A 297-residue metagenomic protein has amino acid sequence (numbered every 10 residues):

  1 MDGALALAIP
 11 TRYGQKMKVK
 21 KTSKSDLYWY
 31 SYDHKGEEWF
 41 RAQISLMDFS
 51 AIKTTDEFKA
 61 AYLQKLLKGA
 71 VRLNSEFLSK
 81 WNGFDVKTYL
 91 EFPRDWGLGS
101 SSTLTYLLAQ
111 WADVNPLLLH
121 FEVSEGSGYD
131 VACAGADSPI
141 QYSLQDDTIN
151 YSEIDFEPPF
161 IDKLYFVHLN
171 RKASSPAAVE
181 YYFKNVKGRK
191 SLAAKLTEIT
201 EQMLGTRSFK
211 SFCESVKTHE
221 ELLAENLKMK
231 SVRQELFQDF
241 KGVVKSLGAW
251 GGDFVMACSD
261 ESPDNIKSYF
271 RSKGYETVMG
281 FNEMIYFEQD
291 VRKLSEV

Functional and structural regions predicted by a protein language model:
M1-G3: Short, Gly/Pro- and small/polar-rich lid/capping loops
A8-T11, K16-Y89, V114-E125, Y129-A249 (+1 more regions): C-terminal nucleotide
L90-R94: Acidic, glycine-rich active-site loops and adjacent beta-strand->loop/helix elements that engage anionic groups
D95-L117: DPxDG-like acidic metal-binding loop motif
S102, G252-V255: Glycine-rich phosphate-binding loop of ATP-grasp-fold ATP-dependent ligases
A109, V255-M256: Short hydrophobic alpha-helical segments that form membrane-spanning helices or hydrophobic packing faces of helical
